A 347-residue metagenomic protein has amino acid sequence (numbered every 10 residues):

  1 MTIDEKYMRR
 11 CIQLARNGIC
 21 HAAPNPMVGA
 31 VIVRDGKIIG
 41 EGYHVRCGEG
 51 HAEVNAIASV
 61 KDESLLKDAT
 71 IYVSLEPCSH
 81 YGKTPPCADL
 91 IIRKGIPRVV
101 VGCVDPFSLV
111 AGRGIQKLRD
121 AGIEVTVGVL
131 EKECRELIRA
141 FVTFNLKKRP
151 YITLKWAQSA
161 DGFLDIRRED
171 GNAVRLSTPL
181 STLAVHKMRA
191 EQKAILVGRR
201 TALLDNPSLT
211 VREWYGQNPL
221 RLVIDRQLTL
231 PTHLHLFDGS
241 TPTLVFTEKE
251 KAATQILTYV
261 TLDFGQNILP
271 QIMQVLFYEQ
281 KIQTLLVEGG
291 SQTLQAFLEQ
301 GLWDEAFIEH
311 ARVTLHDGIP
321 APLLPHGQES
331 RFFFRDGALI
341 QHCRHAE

Functional and structural regions predicted by a protein language model:
M1-P26, E41, K61, L65 (+1 more regions): Enzymes that bind and transform nitrogen-containing heteroaromatic metabolites
H21-A22, V129-A157: Proteins enriched for Cys/Gly/acidic motifs involved in redox and nucleic-acid/cofactor modification
G29: Helix-turn-helix
I32, K37-E133, L220, A296: Zn2+-dependent cytidine deaminase-like catalytic core
A69-S79, K147-Q158: N-terminal pre-triad scaffold of radical SAM enzymes
C103, I138, R168: Short, flexible helix/strand-to-coil boundary loops that buttress conserved ligand/catalytic motifs in alpha/beta
G114-Q116, A140-T143, V211-E213: Short low-complexity, flexible loop/linker segments enriched in glycine and/or proline with clustered acidic
I115, E131, R135-I138, T182-R189: Hydrophobic, well-ordered secondary-structure segments
